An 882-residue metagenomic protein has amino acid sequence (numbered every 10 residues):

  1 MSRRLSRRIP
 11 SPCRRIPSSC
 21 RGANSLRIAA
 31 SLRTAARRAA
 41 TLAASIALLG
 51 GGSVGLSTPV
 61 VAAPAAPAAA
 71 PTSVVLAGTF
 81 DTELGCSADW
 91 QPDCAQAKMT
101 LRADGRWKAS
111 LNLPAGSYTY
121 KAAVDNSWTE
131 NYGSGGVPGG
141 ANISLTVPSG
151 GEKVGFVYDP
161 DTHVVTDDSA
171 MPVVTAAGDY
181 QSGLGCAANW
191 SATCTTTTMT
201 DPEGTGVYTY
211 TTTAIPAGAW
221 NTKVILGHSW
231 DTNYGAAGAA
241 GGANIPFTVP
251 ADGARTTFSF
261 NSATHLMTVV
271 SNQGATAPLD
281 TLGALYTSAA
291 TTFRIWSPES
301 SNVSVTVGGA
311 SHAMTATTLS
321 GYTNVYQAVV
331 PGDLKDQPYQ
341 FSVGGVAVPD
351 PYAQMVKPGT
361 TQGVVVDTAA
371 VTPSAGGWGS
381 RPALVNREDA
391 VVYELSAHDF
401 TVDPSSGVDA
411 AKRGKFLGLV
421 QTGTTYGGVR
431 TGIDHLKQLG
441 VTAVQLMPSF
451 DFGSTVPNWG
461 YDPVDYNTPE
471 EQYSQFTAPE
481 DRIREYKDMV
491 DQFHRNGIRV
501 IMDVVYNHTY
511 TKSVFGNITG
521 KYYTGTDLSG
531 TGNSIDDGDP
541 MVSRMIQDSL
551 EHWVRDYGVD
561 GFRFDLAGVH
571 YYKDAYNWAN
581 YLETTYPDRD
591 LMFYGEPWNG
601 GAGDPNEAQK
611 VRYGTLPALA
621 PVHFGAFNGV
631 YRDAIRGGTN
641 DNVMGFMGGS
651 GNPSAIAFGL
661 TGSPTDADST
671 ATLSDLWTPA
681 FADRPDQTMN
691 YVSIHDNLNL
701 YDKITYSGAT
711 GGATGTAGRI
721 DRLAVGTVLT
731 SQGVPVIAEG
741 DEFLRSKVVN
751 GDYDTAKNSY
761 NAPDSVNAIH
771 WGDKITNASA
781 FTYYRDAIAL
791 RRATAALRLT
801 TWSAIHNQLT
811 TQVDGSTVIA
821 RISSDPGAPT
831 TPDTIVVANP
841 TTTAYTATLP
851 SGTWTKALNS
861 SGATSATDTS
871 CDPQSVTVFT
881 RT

Functional and structural regions predicted by a protein language model:
S2, S6, S11-C13, S18-S19 (+8 more regions): Ser/Thr/Pro-rich low-complexity tandem-repeat tracts
S2-I9, S19, S25, S31-L32 (+12 more regions): Carbohydrate-interacting/catalytic domains
A69, L113, V147-P148, I215 (+10 more regions): Extracellular/periplasmic catalytic domains that process cell-envelope and extracellular macromolecules
A70-A115, D125-T146, A170-A219, L226-T248 (+4 more regions): Aromatic-rich carbohydrate-binding modules that target alpha-glucans
W107-A109, V207-T211, W378-P382, R563-G568 (+4 more regions): Active-site rim elements
T361-A370, A579-N580, Y586-E739, F743-L744 (+8 more regions): Conserved alpha/beta catalytic core and glycan-binding cleft of carbohydrate-active enzymes
S396-M592, G603-D604, G651: Substrate-binding/active-site clefts of carbohydrate-active enzymes
